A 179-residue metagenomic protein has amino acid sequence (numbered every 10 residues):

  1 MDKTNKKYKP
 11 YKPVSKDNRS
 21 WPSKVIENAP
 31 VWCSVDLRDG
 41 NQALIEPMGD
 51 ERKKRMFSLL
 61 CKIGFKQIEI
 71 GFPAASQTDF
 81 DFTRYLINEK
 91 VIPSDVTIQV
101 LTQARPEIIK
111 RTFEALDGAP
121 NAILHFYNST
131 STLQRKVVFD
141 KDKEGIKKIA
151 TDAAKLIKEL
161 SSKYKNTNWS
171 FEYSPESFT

Functional and structural regions predicted by a protein language model:
M1-I68, P73: Acidic/polar, glycine-rich intrinsically disordered N-terminal extensions of enzymes
R19, K24-I26, D50, A74-I87 (+2 more regions): Active-site-adjacent beta->alpha loops and helix N-cap segments on the catalytic face of soluble alpha/beta enzymes
W21-E46, H125-F139, Y164-E172: N-terminal small/glycine-rich loop or linker at the start of catalytic domains across soluble metabolic enzymes
W32-R52, Q99-R105, K136-K147, S174-T179: Active-site mouth loops of central-metabolism enzymes
K54, C61, F139-T179: Metal-dependent enolase-superfamily TIM-barrel catalytic cores that perform enediolate-based chemistry
F65-I92, V96, V100-Q103, N128-V138 (+1 more regions): Glycine-rich, proline-tolerant flexible connector loops at the mouths of alpha/beta enzymes
R84-P93, R111-A122, K155-N166: Acidic (Asp/Glu)-rich catalytic clusters
P106-T132, G145: Hydrophobic or amphipathic alpha-helical targeting/insertion segments
